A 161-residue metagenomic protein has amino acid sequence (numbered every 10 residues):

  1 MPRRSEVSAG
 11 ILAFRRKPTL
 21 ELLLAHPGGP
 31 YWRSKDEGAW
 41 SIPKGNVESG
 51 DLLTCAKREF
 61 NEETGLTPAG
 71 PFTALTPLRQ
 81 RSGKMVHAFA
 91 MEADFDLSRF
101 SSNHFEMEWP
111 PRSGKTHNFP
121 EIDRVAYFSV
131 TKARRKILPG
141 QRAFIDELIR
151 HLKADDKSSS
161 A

Functional and structural regions predicted by a protein language model:
P2-I42, F89: N-terminal strand-loop-strand
R3-S5, R81-G83, H117-I122: A generic structural micro-feature
K17, P77-G114, A126, L148 (+1 more regions): Active-site-adjacent beta-strand/loop module that shapes the phosphate/pyrophosphate-binding cleft
S41-L75, S129: The catalytic Nudix box helix
V47, P68, A93-F95, F100 (+1 more regions): Hydrophobic pocket-lining residues within nucleotide cofactor-binding pockets
K115-R134: Alpha-helix-centered segments that form part of catalytic cores
V130-A161: Charged phosphate-binding loop/patch that engages nucleotide di/tri-phosphates or the phosphate backbone of nucleic
